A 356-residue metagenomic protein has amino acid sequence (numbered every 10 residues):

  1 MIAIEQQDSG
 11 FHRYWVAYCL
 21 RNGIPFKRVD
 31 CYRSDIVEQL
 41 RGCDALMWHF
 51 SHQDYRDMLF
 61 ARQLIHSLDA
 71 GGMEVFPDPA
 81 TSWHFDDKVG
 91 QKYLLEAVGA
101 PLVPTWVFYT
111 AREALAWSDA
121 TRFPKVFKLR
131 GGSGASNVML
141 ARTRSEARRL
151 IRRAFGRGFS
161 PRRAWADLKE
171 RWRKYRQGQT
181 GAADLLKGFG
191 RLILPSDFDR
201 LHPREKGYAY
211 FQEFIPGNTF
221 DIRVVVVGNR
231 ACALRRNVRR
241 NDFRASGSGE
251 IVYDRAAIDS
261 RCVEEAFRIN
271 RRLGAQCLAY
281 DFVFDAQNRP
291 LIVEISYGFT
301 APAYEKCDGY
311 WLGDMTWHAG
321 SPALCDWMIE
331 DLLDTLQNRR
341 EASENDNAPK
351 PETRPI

Functional and structural regions predicted by a protein language model:
M1-A3: Extreme N-terminal starter segment of soluble prokaryotic enzymes
Q7-A116, A120-T121, S133: Conserved N-proximal alpha/beta basic substrate-recognition cap immediately N-terminal to, or forming the N-lobe
A100, T219, A275-C277, A286-P290: Coil-to-beta-strand transition motifs
K125, Y210, C232-A233, L278 (+1 more regions): Protein kinase-like catalytic core scaffold
G132, P216, N229, D285-N288: Short strand-connecting beta-turns/loops that link adjacent beta-strands
R142-R261, E265: Phosphate-binding site of ATP-dependent enzymes
R223, D281-V283: Short, surface-exposed charged micro-motifs
V252-A257, R271-R272, F284-I356: C-terminal active-site "lid" helix and adjoining low-complexity regulatory extension at the edge of ATP-using catalytic
